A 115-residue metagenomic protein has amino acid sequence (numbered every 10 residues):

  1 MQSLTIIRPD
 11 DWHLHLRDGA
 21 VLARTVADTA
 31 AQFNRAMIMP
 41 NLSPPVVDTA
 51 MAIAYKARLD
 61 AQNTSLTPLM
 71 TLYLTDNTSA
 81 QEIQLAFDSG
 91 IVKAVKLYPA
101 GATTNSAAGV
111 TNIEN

Functional and structural regions predicted by a protein language model:
M1-A27: Replace "His-x-His-based motif
M1-Q2, I7, T78, E82-L97 (+1 more regions): Histidine/acidic residue-rich metal-binding segments in metalloenzymes
D11-W12, T25-M51, N63-T75, I91-N105: Divalent metal-dependent hydrolysis catalytic cores, especially in the metallo-beta-lactamase
D18-V21, L74-T78: Short beta->alpha connector loops
D28, R58-A61, L85: A generic secondary-structure signal
D48-Y55, A80-I83: Metal-dependent catalytic neighborhoods of phosphoester/phosphodiester hydrolases
I53-S65, I113-N115: Alpha-helix-loop-beta-strand connector modules within alpha/beta enzyme cores
